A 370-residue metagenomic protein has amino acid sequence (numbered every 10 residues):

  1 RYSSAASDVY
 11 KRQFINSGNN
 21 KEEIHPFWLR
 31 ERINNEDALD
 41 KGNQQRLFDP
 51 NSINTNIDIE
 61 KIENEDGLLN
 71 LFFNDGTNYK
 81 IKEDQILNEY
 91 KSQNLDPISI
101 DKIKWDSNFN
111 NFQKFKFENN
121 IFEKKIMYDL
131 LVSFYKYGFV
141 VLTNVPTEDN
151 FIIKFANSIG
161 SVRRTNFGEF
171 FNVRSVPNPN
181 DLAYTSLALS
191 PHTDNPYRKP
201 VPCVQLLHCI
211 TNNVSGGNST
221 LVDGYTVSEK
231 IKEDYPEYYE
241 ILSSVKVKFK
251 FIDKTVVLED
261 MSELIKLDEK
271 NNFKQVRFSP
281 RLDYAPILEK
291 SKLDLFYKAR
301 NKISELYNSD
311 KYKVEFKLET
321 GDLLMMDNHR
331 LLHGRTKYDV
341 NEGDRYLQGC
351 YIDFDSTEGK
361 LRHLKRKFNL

Functional and structural regions predicted by a protein language model:
R1-A6, Y10: Single conserved hydrophobic/aromatic residue that forms the stacking wall/gate of nucleotide- or nucleobase-binding
S7, I62, L264-L267: A structural signal for short hydrophobic beta-strand segments in well-ordered beta-sheet cores
R12-I15, I24, L69-F73, Y79-K82 (+1 more regions): Short, structured motif recognition centered on aromatic/hydrophobic residues
N16, W28, F73, L318 (+1 more regions): Tryptophan-centric aromatic hotspots in well-structured domains and transmembrane helices
N20-E60, D84-W105: A low-complexity, Ser/Thr/Gly/Pro-enriched, surface-exposed linker/loop concept that marks segments flanking
Q44, S92, D96-F139, N144-L370: Active-site environment of non-heme Fe oxygenases that use a 2-His-1-carboxylate facial triad
P50-K61, G67-N74, Y79: N-terminal accessory interaction module
